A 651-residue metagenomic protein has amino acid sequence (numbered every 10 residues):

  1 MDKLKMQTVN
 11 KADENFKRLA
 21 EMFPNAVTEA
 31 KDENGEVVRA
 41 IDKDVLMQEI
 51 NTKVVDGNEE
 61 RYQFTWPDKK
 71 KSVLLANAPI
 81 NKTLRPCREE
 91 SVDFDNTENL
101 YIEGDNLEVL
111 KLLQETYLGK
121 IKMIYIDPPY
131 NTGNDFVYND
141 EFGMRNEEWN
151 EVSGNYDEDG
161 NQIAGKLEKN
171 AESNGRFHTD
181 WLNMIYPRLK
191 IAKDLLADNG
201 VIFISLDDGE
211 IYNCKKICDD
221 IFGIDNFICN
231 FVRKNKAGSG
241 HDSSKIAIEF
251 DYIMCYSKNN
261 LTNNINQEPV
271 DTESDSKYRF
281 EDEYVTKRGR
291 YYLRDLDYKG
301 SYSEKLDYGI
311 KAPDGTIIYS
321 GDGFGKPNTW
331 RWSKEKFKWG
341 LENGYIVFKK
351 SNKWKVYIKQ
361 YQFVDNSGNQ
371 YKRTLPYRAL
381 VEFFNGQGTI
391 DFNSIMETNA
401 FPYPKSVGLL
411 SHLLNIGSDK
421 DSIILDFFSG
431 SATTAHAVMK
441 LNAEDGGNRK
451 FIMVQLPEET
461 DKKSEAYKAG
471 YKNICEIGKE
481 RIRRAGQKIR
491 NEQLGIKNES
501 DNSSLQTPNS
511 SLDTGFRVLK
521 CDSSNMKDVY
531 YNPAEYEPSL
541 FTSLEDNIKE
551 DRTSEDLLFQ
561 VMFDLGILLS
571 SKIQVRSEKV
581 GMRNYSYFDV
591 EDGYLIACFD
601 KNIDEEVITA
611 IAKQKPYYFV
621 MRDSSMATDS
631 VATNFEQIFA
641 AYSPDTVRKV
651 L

Functional and structural regions predicted by a protein language model:
M1-Y125, Y130-P187, D623-M626, A640: DnaQ-like (DEDDh/DEDDy) 3′-5′ exonuclease domain used for proofreading and 3′-end trimming on nucleic acids
W66, N139-N150, L182, G209-C214 (+1 more regions): Conserved S-adenosyl-L-methionine
N106-V109, L113-T116, M184-L189, L195-D198 (+3 more regions): Phosphate/ATP-binding catalytic cores across multiple sugar-kinase/actin-like superfamilies, primarily ASKHA
K120-V137, C218, I424-V438, M562: Conserved proline-anchored active-site loop of SAM-dependent methyltransferases that bridges a beta-strand
K120-V201, F250, Q267-G300, L306-D307 (+1 more regions): SAM-dependent methyltransferase catalytic-core segment centered on the flexible catalytic loop and adjoining short
I185, D198-N199, D208-P269: Signature of N6-adenine DNA methyltransferases within the class I
G240, N259-S394: Active-site-adjacent helix-turn-beta-strand microarchitecture at beta-sheet edges that either contains or buttresses
K440-L651: PRPP-dependent phosphoribosyltransferase catalytic core
